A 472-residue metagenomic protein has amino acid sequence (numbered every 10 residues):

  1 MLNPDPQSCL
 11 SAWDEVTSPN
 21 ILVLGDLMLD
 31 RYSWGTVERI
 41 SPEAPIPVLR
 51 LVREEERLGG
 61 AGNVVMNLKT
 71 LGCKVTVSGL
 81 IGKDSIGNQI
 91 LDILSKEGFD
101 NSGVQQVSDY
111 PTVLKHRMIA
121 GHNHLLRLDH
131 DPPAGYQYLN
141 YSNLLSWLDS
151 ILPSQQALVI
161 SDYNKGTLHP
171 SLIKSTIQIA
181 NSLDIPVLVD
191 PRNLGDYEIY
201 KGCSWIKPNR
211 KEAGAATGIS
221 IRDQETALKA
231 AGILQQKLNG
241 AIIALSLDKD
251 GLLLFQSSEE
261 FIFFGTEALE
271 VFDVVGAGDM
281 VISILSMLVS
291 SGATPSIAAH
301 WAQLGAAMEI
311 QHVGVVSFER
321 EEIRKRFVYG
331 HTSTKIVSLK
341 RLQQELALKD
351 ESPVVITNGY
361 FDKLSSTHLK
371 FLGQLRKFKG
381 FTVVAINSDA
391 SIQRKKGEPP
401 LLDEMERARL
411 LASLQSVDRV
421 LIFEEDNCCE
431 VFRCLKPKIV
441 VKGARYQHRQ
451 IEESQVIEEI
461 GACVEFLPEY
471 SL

Functional and structural regions predicted by a protein language model:
L2-P6, A12, I21, L29-V159 (+2 more regions): Conserved N-terminal subdomain of the carbohydrate kinase-like
L24, L49-L58, G166-T167, I356-H368: Short, glycine-rich nucleotide/cofactor-binding loops
R53-E56, D184-E198, I460-L472: Short, flexible loop segments at boundaries between secondary-structure elements
R57-L71, I177, S365-G380: Histidine-anchored nucleotide/phosphate-binding helix
T76-I81, V187-P191, P208, V383-N387 (+1 more regions): Short internal beta-strands
G166-F261: Conserved phosphate/ATP/ADP-binding segment of small-molecule kinases
A241, E267-R326: Conserved post-catalytic alpha-helical subdomain immediately downstream of the catalytic base and nucleotide-binding
R320, V328-L472: Nucleotidyltransferase catalytic core that binds NTPs
